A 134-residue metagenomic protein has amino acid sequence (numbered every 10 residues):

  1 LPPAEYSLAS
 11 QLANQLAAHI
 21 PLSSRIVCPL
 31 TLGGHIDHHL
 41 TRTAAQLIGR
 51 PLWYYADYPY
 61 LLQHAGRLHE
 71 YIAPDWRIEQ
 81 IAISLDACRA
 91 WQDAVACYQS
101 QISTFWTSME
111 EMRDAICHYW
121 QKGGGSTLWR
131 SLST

Functional and structural regions predicted by a protein language model:
L1-S7, P21, R25, R50-T134: The feature marks non-catalytic terminal segments
L1-T43, R50: Active-site beta-strand->loop->alpha-helix modules in alpha/beta enzyme cores, enriched in Gly/His/Asp(Glu)
H39-Q46, L68-I72: Short, surface-exposed, charged loop/turn segments at secondary-structure junctions
